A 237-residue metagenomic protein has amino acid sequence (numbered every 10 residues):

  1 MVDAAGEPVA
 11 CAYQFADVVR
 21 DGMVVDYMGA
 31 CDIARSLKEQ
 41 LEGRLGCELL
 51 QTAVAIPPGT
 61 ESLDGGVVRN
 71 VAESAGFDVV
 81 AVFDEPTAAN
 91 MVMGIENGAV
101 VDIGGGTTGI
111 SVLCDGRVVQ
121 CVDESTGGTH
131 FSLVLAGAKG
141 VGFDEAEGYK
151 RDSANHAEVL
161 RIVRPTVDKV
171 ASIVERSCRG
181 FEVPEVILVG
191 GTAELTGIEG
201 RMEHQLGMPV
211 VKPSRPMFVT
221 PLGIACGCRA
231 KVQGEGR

Functional and structural regions predicted by a protein language model:
M1-D3, T108-V112: Short beta-strand scaffold segments in enzyme catalytic cores
M1-I103, R117-R237: Nucleotide/phosphate-binding catalytic cleft detector across ATP-hydrolyzing and phosphate-transferring enzymes
